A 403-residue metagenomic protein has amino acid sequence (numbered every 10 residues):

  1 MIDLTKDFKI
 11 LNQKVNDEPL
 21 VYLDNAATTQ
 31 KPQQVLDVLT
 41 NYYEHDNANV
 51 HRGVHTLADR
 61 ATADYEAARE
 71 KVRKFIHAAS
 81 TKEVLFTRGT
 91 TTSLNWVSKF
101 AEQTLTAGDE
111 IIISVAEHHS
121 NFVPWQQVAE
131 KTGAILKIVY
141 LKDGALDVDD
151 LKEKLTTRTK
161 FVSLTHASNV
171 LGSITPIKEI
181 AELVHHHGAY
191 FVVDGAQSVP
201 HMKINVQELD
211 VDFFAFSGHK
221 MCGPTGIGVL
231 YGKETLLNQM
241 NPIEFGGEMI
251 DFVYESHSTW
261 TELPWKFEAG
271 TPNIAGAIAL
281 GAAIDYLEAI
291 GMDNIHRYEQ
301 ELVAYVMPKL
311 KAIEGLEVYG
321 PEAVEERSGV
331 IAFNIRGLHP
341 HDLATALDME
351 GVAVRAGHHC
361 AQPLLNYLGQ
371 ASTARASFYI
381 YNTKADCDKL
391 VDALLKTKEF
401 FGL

Functional and structural regions predicted by a protein language model:
M1-L403: Pyridoxal 5′-phosphate
